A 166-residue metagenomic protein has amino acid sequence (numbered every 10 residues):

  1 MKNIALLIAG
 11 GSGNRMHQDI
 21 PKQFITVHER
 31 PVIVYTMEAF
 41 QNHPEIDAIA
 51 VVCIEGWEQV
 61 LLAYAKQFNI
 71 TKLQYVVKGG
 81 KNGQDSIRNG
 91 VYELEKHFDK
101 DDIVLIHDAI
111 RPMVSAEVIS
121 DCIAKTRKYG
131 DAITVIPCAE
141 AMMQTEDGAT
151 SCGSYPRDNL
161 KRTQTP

Functional and structural regions predicted by a protein language model:
K2-Q59: N-terminal glycine-rich phosphate-binding loop and ensuing alpha1 helix
L7, I33, G90, D108 (+1 more regions): Residue-level signal for inorganic ion chemistry
I8, V52-C53, K78-G79, I106 (+1 more regions): Small/polar loops that bind or transfer phosphate-bearing groups
N14, A109-M113: Acidic metal-phosphate-binding loop of nucleotide-sugar-dependent transferases
F24, V76, D131-A132: Conserved beta-strand scaffold positions in the cores of enzyme catalytic domains, especially in NTP/NDP-utilizing
V34-D101: Conserved N-terminal catalytic core of the sugar/cofactor nucleotidyltransferase
F98-I110: Short beta-strand-to-loop acidic/aromatic patch adjacent to the donor-nucleotide binding site
M113-P166: Conserved core of the sugar-phosphate nucleotidyltransferase
